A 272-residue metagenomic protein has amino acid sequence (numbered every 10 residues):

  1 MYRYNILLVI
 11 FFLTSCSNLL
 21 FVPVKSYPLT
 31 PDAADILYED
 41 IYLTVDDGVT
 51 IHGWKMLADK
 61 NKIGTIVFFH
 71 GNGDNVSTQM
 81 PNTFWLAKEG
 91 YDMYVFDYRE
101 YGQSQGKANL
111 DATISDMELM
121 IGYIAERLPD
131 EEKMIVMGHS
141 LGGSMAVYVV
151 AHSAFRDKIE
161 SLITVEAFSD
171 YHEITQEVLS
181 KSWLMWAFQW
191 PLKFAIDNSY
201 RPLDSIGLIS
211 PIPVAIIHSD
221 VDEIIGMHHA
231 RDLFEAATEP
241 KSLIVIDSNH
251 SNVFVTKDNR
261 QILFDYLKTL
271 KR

Functional and structural regions predicted by a protein language model:
F12-V45, V49-W54: An N-terminal hydrophobic leader/cap segment in hydrolases
N82, P202, G226-E235: Short alpha-helix in the alpha/beta-hydrolase fold that links the catalytic acid
T83-Q105: Conserved alpha/beta-hydrolase
A108-L128: Alpha/beta-hydrolase active-site loop
L128-S140: Alpha/beta-hydrolase fold nucleophile elbow
Y148-D204, V255: Hydrolase active-site cap/lid region
I209-S210, A215-H218, D222: Short beta-strand/loop motif that positions the catalytic acidic residue of the alpha/beta-hydrolase fold
N249-D258: Catalytic histidine-centered segment of alpha/beta-hydrolase-like enzymes
